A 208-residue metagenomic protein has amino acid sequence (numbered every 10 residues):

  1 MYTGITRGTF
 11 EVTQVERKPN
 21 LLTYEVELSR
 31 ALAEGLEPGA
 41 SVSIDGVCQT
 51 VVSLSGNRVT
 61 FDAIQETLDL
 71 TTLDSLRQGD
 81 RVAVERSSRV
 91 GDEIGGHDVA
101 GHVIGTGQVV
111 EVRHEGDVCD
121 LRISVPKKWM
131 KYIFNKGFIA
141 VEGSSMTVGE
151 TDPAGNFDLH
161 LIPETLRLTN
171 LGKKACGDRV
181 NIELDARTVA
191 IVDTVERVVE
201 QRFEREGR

Functional and structural regions predicted by a protein language model:
M1-R208: Conserved loop->alpha-helix
